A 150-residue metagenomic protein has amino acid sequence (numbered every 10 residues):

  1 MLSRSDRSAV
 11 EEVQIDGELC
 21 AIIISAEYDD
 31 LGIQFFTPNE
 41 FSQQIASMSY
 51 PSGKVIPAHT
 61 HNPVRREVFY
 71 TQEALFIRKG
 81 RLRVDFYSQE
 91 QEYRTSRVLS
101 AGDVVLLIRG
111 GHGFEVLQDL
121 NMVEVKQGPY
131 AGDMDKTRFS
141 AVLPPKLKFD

Functional and structural regions predicted by a protein language model:
M1-S47, V142, F149-D150: A short, N-terminal "cap"/entry segment at the start of jelly-roll beta-barrel domains of the cupin/DSBH fold
S47-F69: Conserved short histidine dyad/triad with adjacent acidic residue
P51-S52, Y70-Y87: Glycine- and acidic-residue-biased ligand/ion/polar-headgroup-sensing regions
A58, V84-D85, V105-L107, H112-L117 (+1 more regions): Short beta-strand His + acidic residue motifs that chelate non-heme Fe in jelly-roll/DSBH and cupin folds
V64-R65, E90-E92, N121, P129-A131: Short, surface-exposed beta-strand-loop junctions and turns on beta-sheet-rich folds
S88-R109: Short acidic-glycine-tyrosine-enriched beta hairpin
G113-D150: Double-stranded beta-helix
